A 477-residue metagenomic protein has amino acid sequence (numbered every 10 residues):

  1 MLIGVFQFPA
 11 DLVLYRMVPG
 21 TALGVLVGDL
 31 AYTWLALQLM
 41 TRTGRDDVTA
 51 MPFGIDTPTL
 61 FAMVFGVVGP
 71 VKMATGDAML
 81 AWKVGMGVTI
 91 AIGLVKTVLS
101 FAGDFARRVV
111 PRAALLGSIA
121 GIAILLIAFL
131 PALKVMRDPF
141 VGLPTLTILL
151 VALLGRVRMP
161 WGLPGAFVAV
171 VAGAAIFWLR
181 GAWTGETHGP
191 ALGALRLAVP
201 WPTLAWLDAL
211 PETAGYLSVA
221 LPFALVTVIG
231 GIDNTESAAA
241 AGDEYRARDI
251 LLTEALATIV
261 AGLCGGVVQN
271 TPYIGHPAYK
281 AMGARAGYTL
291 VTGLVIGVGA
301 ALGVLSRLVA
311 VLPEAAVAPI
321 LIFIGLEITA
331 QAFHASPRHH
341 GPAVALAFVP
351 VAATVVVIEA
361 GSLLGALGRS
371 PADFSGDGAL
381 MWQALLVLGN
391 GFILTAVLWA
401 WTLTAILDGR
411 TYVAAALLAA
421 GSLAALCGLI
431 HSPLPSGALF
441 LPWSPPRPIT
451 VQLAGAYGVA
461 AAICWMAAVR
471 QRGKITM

Functional and structural regions predicted by a protein language model:
M1-L146, H276-L321, E327-S336, L346-T354: Early transmembrane hairpin of solute transport permeases
L2-V5, H276-P277, V291-T476: Transmembrane alpha-helical segments and their short flanking loops that form helix-hairpins/helix-helix interfaces
F8-Y15, A36-D46, T213-R285: Membrane-embedded helical hairpins/re-entrant loop segments and their flanking transmembrane helices within multi-pass
L12-M17, L26-D29, W34, K134 (+7 more regions): Flexible hinge motifs at transmembrane-helix junctions and intramembrane kinks/re-entrant loops in multi-pass membrane
A22, F101, L143, I229-E236 (+8 more regions): Conserved active-site and cofactor/substrate-binding residues in soluble primary-metabolism enzymes
A22, L26, G85-T89, F105 (+6 more regions): Hydrophobic alpha-helical transmembrane segments of multi-pass small-molecule transporters/permeases
L37-T41, D104-R108, R112, R158 (+5 more regions): Transmembrane helix-loop junctions in multipass membrane proteins, especially transporters and channels
R107-L116, P160-V170, S336, H340-A345 (+1 more regions): Cytoplasm-facing juxtamembrane segments at the starts of transmembrane helices in multi-pass membrane proteins
